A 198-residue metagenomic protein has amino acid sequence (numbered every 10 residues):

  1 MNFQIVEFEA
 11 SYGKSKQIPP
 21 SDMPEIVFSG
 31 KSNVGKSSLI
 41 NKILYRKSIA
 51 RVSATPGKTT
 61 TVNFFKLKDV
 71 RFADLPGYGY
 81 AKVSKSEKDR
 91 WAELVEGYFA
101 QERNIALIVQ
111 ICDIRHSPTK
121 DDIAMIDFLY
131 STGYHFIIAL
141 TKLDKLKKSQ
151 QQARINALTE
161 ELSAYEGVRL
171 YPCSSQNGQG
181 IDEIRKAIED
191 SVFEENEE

Functional and structural regions predicted by a protein language model:
M1-Y80, F193: Conserved G1/Walker A P-loop phosphate-binding module
F3-S15, L146-E198: Canonical P-loop GTPase G-domain recognition
D22, S48, T61, E87 (+7 more regions): Helical mechanochemical/support elements of P-loop NTPase systems and associated helical scaffolds
Y45-I49, Q101, S131, A164 (+2 more regions): Conserved amphipathic alpha-helical interaction elements at protein-protein interfaces in regulatory, energy-coupling
K58, V70, G77-Y80, R115-S117 (+2 more regions): Conserved nucleotide-binding/hydrolysis micro-motifs of P-loop NTPases
K68-I105: Conserved nucleotide-sensing/catalytic segment adjacent to the nucleotide-binding pocket in NTP-handling enzymes
E96-V168: Conserved C-terminal guanine-recognition region of P-loop GTPase G domains, centered on the G4
